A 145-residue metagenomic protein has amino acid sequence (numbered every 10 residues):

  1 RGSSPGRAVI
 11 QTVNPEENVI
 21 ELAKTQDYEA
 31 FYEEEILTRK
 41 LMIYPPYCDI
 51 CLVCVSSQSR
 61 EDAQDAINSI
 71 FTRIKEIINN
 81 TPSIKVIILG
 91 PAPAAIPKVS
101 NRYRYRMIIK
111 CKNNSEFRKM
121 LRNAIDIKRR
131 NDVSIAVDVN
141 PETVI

Functional and structural regions predicted by a protein language model:
R1-I145: Accessory helical-bundle/CTD segments and flexible terminal tails appended to RecA-like ATPase motors
